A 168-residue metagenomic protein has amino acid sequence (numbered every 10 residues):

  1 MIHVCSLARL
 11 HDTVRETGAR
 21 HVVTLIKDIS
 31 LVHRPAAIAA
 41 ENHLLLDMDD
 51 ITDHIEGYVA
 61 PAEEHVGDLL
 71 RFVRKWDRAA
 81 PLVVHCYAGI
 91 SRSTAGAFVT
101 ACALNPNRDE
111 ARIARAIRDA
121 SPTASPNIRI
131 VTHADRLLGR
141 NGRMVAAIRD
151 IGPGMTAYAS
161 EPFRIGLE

Functional and structural regions predicted by a protein language model:
M1-I38: Glycine-rich, flexible N-terminal cofactor/catalytic loop recognition
I26-K27, M48, A88: Glycine-rich His-Gly loop
N42-I51, A159-S160, E168: Intrinsically disordered, low-complexity regulatory segments that flank or lie outside the structured catalytic cores
L44-L82: Helix-loop module immediately N-terminal to the HCX5R catalytic loop in PTP-like cysteine phosphatase domains
V59, C86-A88, R118: Non-catalytic interaction surface on structured domains
H65-L69, L82, G96-A97, I113 (+1 more regions): Amphipathic alpha-helical interface surfaces
R74-L104: Catalytic cysteine-centered active loop of the rhodanese-like fold, especially the PTP/DSP P-loop
W76-P81, C102-E168: PTP/DSP superfamily signal
